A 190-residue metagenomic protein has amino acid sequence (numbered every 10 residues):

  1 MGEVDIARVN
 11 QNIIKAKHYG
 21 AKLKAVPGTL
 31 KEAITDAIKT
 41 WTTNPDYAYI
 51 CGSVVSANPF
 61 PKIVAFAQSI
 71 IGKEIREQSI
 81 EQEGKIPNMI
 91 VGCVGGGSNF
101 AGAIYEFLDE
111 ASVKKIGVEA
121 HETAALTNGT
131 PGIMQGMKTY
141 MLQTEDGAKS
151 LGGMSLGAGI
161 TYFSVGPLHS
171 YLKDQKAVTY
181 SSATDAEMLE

Functional and structural regions predicted by a protein language model:
M1, K85-F100, V118: A short, small-residue-rich loop immediately preceding and capping a beta-strand
M1-I38, A125-M134: Active-site-proximal loop->helix
I14-K15, Y105-I116: A glycine- and small-aliphatic-rich helix-loop capping segment at beta-alpha/alpha-beta transitions that lines
A16, I75, I90-G92, G97 (+3 more regions): Buried hydrophobic positions in well-ordered alpha/beta secondary-structure cores of metabolic enzymes
K31-I34, I38-P59, I63, E83 (+2 more regions): Active-site/ligand-binding loops adjacent to catalytic centers
F60-E74: A glycine-rich, Thr/Ser-enriched phosphate-binding loop motif common to dinucleotide/cofactor-binding enzymes
E77-K85: Phosphate/pyrophosphate-binding loops at sites that engage ATP/ADP/AMP, CoA/4′-phosphopantetheine, polyphosphate
